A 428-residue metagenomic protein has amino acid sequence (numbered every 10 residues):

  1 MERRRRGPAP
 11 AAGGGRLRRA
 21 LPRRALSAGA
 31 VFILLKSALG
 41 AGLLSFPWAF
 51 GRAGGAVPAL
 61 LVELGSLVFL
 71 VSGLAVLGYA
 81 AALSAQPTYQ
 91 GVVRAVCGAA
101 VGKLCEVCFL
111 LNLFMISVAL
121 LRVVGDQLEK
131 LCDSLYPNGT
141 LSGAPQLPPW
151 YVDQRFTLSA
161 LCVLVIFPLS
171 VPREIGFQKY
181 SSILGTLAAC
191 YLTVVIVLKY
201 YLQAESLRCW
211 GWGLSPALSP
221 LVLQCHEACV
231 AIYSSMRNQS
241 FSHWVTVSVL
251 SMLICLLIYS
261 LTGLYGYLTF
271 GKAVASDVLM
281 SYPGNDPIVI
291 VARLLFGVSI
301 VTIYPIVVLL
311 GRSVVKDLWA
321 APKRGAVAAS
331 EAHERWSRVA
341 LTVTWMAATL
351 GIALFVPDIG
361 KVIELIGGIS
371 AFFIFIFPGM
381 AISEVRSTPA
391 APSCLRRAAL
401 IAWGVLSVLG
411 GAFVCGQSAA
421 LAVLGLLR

Functional and structural regions predicted by a protein language model:
M1-S45, L70-S72: Membrane-interface "cap" regions at the ends of multi-pass membrane proteins
P22, A28, A81-A82, Q86-E106 (+5 more regions): Membrane-interfacial loop- and helix-cap regions that link adjacent transmembrane helices in polytopic membrane proteins
I33, V62-E63, L67, V247 (+2 more regions): Alpha-helical transmembrane segments of multi-pass membrane proteins, especially transporters and channels
L43, L164, V301, A353 (+1 more regions): Hydrophobic alpha-helical transmembrane segments of integral membrane proteins, especially lipid-exposed positions
P47-Q86: Extracellular loop-to-transmembrane helix junctions
A49, P168-P172, G351-P357: Hydrophobic alpha-helical transmembrane segments
F69-G73, A189, A371-F377: Alpha-helical transmembrane segments and their membrane-interface exit regions
